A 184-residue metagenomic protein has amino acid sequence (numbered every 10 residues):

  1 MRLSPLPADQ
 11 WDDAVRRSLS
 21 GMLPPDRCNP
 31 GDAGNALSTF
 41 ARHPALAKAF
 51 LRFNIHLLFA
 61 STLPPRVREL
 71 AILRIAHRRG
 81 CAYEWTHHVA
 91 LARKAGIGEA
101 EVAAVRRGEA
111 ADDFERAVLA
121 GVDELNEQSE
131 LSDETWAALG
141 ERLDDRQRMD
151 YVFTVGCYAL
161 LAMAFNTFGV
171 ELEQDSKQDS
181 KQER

Functional and structural regions predicted by a protein language model:
M1-L63, F168-R184: Acidic, glycine/proline-rich low-complexity segments that act as flexible tails and inter-domain linkers
A36-F40, F50, N54-L57, L70-A76 (+3 more regions): Short alpha-helical scaffolding segments that buttress acidic/His motifs in well-ordered protein cores
R68-L70, A104-A117, E171-K177: Membrane-interacting alpha-helical segments
E69, I75-A95, E99: Conserved alpha-helical segments that form or flank metal/cofactor-binding pockets of metalloenzymes
L91-V105, F165-R184: C-terminal end-helix/capping segment
A111-W136, G140: Strongly charged, low-complexity linkers/loops
D144-D145: Transmembrane-helix boundary/entry motifs in multi-pass membrane transporters
